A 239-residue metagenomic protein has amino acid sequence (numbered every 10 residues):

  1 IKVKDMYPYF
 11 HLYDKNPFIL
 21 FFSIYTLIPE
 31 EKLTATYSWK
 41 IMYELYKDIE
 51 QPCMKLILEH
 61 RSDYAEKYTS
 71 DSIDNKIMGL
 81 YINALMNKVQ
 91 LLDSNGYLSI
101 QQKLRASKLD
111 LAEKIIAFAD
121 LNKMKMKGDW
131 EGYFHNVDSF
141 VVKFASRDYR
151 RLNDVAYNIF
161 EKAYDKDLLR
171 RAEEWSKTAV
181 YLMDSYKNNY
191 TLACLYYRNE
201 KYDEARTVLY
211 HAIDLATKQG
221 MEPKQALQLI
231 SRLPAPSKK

Functional and structural regions predicted by a protein language model:
I1-K239: Oxidative protein folding and maturation machinery
